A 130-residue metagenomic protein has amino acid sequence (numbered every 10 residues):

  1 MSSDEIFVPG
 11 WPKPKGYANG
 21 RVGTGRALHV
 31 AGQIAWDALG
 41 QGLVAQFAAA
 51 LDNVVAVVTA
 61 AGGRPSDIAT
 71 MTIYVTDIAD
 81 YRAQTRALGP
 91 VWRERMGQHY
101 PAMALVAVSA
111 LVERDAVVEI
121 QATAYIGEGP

Functional and structural regions predicted by a protein language model:
M1-A69, V75-P130: N-terminal presequence-like segments and the immediate start of the first folded domain
